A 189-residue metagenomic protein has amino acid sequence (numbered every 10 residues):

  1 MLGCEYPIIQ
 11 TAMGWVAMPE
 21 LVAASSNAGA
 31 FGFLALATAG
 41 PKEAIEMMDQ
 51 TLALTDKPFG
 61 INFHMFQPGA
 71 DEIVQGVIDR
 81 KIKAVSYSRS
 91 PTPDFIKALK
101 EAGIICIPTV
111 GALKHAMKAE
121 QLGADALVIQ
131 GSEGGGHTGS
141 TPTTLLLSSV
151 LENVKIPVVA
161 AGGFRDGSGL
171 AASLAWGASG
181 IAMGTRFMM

Functional and structural regions predicted by a protein language model:
M1-P157: Active-site entrance/lid segments in N-terminal catalytic domains of soluble metabolic enzymes
P142-M189: Catalytic alpha/beta core domains of metabolic enzymes, predominantly
